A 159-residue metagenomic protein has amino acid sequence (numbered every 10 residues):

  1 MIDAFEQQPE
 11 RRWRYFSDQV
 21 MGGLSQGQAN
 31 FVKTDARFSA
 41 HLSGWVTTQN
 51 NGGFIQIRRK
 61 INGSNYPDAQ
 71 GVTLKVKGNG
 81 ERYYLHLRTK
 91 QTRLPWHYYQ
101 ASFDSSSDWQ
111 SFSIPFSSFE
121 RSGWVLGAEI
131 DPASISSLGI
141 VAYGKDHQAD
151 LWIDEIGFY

Functional and structural regions predicted by a protein language model:
M1-Y159: Beta-rich carbohydrate-recognition modules and glycan-binding surfaces
